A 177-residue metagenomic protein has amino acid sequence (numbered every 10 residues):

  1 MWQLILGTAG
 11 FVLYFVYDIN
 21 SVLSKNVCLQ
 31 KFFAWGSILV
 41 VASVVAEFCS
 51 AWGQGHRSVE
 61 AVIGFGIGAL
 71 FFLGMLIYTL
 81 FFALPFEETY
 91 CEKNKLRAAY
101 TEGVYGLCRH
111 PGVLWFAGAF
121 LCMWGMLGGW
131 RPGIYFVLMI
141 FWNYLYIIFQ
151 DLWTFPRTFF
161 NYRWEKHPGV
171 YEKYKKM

Functional and structural regions predicted by a protein language model:
M1-T101, W115-M177: Membrane-anchoring alpha-helices and their flanking helix-loop junctions
G103-G106, H110-V113: Glycine-rich acyl-CoA binding loop
